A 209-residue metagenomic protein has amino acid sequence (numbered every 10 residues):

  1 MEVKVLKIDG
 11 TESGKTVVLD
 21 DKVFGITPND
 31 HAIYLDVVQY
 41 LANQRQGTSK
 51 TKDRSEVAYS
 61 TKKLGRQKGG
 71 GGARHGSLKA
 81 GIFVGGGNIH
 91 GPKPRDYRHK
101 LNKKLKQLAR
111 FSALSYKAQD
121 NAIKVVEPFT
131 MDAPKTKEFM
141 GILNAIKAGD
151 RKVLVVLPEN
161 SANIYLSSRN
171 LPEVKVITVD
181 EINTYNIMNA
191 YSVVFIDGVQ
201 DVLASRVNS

Functional and structural regions predicted by a protein language model:
M1-Q46, G91-S209: Extended polybasic, low-complexity segments that bind anionic RNA or targeting/receptor surfaces
H31-K68: A short, flexible low-complexity segment enriched in Lys/Arg and Gly/Pro that occurs in N-terminal basic tails
E56-H90: Glycine/serine-rich anion-binding loops at beta->alpha junctions that coordinate negatively charged ligand groups
